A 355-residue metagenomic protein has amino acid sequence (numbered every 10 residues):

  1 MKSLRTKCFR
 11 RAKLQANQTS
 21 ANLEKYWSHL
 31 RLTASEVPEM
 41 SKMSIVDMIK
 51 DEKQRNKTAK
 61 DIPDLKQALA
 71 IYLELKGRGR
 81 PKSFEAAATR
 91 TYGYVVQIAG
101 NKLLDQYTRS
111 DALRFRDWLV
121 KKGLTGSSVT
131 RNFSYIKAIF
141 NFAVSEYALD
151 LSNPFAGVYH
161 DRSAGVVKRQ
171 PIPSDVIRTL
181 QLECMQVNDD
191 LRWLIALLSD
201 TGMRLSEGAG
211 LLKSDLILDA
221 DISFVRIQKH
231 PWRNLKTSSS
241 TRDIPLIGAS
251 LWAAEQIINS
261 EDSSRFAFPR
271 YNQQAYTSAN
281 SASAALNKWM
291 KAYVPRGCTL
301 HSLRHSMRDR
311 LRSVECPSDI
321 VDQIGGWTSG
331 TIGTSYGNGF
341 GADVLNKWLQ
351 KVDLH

Functional and structural regions predicted by a protein language model:
S3-K82, G93: N-terminal helical hairpins
Y94, K102-S110, K121-A156, R204-S206: N-terminal DNA-binding recognition helix of tyrosine site-specific recombinases/integrases
G126, T130, A156-L211, S240 (+1 more regions): Basic, Lys/Arg- and aromatic-enriched nucleic-acid-binding interface segment
N141-L151, L198-I222, S318-I320: Short, charged phosphate-coordinating catalytic segments
G210-A253: Conserved tyrosine-mediated DNA breakage-rejoining catalytic core shared by Y-recombinases
L216-I222, R296-G297, C316-G337: Short, polar N-cap/turn motifs at the start of nucleic acid-interacting alpha helices
P231, L251, Q274, G325-H355: Catalytic-site neighborhood detector that most strongly recognizes the C-terminal catalytic loop/helix of tyrosine
I247-R296: Active-site/catalytic core of tyrosine-dependent DNA strand-transfer enzymes
